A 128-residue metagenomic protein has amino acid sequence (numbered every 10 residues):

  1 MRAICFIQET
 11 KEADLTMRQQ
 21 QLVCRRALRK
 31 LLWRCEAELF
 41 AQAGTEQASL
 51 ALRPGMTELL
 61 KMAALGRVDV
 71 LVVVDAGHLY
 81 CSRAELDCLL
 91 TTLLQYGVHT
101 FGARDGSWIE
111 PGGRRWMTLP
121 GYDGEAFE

Functional and structural regions predicted by a protein language model:
M1-E128: Short, structured surface patches at the beginning of a domain
